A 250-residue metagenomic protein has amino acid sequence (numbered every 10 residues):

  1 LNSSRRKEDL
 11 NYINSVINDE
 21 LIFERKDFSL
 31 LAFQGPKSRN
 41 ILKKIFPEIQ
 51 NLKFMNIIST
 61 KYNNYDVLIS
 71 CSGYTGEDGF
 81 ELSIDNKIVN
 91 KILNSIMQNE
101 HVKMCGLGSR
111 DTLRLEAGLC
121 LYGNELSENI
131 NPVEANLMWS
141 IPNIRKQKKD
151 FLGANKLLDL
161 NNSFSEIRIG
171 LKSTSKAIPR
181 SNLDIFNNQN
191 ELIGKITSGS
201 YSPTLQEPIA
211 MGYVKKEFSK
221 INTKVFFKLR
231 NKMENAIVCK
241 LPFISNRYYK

Functional and structural regions predicted by a protein language model:
L1-K250: Conserved, structured C-terminal
